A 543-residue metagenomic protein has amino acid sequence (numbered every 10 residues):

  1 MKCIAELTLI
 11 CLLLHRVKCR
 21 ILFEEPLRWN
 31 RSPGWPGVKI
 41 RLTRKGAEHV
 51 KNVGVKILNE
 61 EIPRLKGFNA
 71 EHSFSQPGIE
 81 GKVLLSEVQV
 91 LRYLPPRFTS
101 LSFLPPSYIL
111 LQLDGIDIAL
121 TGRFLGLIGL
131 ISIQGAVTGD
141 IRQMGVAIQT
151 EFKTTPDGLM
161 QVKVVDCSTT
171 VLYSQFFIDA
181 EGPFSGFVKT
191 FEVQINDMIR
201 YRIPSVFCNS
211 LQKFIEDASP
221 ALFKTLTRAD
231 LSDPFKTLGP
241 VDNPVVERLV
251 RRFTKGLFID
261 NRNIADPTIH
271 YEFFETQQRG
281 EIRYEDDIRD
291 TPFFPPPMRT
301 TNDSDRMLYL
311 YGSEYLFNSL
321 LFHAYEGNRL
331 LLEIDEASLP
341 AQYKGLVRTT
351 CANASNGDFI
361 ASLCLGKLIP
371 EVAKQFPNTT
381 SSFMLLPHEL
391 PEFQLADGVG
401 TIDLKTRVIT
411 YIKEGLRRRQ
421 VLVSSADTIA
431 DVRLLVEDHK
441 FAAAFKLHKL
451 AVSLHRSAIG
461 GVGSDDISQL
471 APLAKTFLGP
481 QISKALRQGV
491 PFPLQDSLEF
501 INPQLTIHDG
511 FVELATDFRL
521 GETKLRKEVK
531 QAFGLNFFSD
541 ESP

Functional and structural regions predicted by a protein language model:
K2-E6, R16-R123, S174-P543: Extended, low-charge, aliphatic-rich alpha-helical segments
L12-L13: Hydrophobic core
L111-G115, G139-A147: Elongated alpha-helical scaffolds
L130-G139, M160: Surface-exposed short loop/turn segments
Q149-D157, R433-E437: Short beta-strand micro-motifs enriched in acidic
V162-V164: Structured, charged N-terminal subsegments at the starts of enzyme catalytic cores and at intra-chain domain/subunit
D166-S168: Extracytoplasmic and endomembrane cell-envelope/extracellular-matrix remodeling and assembly machinery
